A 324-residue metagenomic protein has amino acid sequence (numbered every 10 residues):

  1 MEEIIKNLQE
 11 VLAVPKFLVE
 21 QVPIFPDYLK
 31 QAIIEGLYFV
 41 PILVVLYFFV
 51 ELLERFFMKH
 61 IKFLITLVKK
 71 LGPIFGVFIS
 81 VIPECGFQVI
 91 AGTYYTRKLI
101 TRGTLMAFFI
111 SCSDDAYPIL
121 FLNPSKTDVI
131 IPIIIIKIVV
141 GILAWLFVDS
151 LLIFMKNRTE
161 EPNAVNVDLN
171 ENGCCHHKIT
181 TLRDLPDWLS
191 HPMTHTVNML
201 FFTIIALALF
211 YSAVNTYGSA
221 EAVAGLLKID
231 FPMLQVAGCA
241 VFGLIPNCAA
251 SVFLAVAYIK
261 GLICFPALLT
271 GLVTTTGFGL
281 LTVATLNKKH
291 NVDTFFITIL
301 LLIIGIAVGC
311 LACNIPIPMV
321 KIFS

Functional and structural regions predicted by a protein language model:
M1-Y28, H60, S150-T194, M319-S324: Intrinsically disordered, low-complexity non-transmembrane regions of multi-pass membrane transporters
Q31-L52, W188-V214: Core transmembrane alpha-helical segments of multi-pass membrane transporters/permeases
A32-L43, V129-I142: Alpha-helical transmembrane segments
I42, L46, V50, E54 (+8 more regions): Alpha-helical transmembrane segments of multipass membrane proteins
F49-F78, A222-I229: Membrane-embedded helical hairpins/re-entrant loop segments and their flanking transmembrane helices within multi-pass
L52-F56, W145-V165, S212-S219: Transmembrane helix exit motif
F57, L286-I303: Interfacial loop-to-transmembrane junctions
V77-I134, N215-N287: Membrane-interfacial helix-loop connectors
